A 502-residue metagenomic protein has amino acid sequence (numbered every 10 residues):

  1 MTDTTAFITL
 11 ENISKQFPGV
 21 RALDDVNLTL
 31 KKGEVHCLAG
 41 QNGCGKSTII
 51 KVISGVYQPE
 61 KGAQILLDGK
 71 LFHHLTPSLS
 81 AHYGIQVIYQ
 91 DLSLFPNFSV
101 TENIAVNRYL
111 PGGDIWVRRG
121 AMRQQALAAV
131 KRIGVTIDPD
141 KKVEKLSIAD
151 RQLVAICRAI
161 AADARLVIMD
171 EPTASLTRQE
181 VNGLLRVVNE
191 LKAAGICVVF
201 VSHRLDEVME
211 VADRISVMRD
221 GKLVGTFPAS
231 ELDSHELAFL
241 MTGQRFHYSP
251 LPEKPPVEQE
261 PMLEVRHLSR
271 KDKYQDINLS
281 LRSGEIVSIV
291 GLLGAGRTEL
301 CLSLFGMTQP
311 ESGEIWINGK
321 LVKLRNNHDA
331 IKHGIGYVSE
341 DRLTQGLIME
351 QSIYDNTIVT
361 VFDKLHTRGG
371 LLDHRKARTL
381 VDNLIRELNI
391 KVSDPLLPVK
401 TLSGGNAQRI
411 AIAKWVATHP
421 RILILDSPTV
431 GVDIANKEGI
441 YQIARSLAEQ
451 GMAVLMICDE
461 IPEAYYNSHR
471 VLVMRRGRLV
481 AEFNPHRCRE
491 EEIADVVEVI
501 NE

Functional and structural regions predicted by a protein language model:
T2-E502: Glycine-rich phosphate-binding loops of nucleotide-dependent enzymes
